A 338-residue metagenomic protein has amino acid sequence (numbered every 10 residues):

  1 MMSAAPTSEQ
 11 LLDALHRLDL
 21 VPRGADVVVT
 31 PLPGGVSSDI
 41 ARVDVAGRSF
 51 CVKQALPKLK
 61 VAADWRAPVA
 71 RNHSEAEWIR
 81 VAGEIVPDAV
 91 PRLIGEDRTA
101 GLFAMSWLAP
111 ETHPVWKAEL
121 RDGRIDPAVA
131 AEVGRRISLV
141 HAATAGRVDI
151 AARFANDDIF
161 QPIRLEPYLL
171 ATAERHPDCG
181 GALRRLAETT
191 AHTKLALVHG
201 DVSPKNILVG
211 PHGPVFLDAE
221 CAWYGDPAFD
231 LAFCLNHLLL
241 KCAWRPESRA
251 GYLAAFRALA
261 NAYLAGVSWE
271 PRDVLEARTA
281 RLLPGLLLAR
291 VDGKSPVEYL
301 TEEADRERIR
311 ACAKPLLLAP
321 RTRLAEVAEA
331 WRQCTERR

Functional and structural regions predicted by a protein language model:
M1-Q10, S106, V140-T189, A254 (+1 more regions): Active-site catalytic-loop/activation-segment of kinase and kinase-like phosphoryl-transfer enzymes
M1-V29: Juxta-kinase regulatory segment immediately upstream of eukaryotic protein kinase catalytic domains
T30-V52, R184-L231: Active-site acidic catalytic loop and adjacent metal/ATP-binding pocket of ATP-dependent phosphoryl transfer enzymes
L32, S37-D149: ATP-binding pocket architecture of kinase catalytic cores
L59-K60, T112, I207, Y224-D226 (+1 more regions): Conserved protein kinase catalytic core
E77, A228-W269, L283-T301: Active-site activation/catalytic loop segments of kinase-like enzymes and analogous catalytic loops in related
E247-L253, L264, L286-R338: ATP/Mg2+ or Mg2+-diphosphate-binding catalytic cores that bind nucleotide phosphates or diphosphates via glycine-rich
G266-R278: Acidic, serine/threonine- and proline-rich low-complexity regulatory regions
